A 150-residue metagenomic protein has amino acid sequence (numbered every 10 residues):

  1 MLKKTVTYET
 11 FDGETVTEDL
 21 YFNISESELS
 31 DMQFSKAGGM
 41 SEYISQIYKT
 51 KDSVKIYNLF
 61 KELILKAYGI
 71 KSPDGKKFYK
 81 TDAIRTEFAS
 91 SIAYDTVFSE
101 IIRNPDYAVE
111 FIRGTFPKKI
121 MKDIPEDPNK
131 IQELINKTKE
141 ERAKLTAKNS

Functional and structural regions predicted by a protein language model:
M1-E42, K118-D123, N136, E140: Short, charged/polar N-terminal "headpieces" of proteins
T5-F11, K51-V54, I84: Intrinsically disordered, low-complexity boundary segments flanking structured domains
E28-E62: Acidic, aromatic-enriched beta-alpha/helix-loop junctions
P73-S150: C-terminal charged interaction modules
